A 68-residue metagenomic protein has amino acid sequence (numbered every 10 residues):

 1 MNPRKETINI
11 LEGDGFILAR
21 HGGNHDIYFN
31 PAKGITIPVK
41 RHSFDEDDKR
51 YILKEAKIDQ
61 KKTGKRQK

Functional and structural regions predicted by a protein language model:
M1-R20, F29-K68: Basic nucleic-acid-binding interfaces
G23: Cytochrome P450 catalytic-core helices
